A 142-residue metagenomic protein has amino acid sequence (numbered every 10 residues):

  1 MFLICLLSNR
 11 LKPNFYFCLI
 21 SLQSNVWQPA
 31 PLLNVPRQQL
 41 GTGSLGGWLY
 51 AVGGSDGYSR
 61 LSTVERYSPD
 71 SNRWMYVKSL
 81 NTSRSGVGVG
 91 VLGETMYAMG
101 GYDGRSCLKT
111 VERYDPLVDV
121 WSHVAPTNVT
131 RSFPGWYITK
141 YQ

Functional and structural regions predicted by a protein language model:
M1-Q142: Kelch-like beta-propeller repeat domains
